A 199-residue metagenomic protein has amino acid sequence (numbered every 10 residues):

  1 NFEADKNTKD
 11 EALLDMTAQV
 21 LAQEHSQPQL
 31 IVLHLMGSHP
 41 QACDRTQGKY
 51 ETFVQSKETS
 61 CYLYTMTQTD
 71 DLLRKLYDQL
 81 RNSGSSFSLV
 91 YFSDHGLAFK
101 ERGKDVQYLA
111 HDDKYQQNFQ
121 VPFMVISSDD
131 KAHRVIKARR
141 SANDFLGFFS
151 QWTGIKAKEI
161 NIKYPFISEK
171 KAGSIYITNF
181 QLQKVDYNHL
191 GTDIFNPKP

Functional and structural regions predicted by a protein language model:
N1-P199: Catalytic domains that recognize anionic headgroups
